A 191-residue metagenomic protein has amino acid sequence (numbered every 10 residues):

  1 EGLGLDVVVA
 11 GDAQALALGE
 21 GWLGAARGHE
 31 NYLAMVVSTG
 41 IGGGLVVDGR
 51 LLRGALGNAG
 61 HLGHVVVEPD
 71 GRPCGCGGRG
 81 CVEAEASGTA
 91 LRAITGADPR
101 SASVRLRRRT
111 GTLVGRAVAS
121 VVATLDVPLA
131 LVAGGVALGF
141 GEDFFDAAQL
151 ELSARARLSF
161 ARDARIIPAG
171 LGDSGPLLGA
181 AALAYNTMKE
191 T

Functional and structural regions predicted by a protein language model:
E1-L5, G19-H29, L51, V66-T191: ATP-binding/phosphotransfer module of carbohydrate and carboxylate kinases, centering on a glycine-rich
V7-D12: General beta-strand structural signal in soluble alpha/beta enzymes
Y32-M35: Two-metal-ion RNase H-like nuclease active-site motif
I41-V46: Short beta-strand scaffold segments in enzyme catalytic cores
G54-A55: A short alpha->loop->secondary-structure connector
N58-V67: Short, intrinsically disordered, charge-biased short linear motifs at domain edges
